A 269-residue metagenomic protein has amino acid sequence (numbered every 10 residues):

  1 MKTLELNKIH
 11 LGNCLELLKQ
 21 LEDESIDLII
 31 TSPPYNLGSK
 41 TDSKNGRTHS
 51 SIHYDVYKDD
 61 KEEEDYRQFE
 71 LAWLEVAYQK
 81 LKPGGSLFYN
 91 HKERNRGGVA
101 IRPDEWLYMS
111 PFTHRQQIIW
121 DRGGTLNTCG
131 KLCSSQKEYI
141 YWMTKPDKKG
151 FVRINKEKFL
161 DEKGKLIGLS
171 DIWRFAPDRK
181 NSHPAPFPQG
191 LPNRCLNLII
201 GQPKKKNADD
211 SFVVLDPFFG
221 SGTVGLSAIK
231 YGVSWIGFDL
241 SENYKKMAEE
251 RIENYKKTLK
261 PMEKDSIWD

Functional and structural regions predicted by a protein language model:
M1-L4, E249-E263: Short, conserved SAM-binding/catalytic segment of Class I S-adenosyl-L-methionine-dependent methyltransferases
K2-K246: Core catalytic lobe of class I
K264-D269: Acidic, low-complexity intrinsically disordered tails
